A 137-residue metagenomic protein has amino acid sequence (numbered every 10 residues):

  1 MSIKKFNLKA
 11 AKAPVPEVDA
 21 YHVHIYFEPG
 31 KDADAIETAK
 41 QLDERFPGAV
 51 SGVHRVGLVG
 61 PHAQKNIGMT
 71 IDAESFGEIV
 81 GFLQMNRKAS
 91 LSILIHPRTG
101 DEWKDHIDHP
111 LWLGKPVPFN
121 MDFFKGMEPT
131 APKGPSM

Functional and structural regions predicted by a protein language model:
M1-M137: Long, contiguous binding/interaction regions
